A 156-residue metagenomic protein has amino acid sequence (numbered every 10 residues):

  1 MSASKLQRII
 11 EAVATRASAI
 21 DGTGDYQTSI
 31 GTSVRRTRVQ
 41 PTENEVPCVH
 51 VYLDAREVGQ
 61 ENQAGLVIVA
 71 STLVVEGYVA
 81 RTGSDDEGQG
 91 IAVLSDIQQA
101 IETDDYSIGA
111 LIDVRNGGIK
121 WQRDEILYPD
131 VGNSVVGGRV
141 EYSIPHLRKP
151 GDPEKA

Functional and structural regions predicted by a protein language model:
M1-V46, L53-A156: Charged, amphipathic alpha-helical segments and their flanking helix caps
